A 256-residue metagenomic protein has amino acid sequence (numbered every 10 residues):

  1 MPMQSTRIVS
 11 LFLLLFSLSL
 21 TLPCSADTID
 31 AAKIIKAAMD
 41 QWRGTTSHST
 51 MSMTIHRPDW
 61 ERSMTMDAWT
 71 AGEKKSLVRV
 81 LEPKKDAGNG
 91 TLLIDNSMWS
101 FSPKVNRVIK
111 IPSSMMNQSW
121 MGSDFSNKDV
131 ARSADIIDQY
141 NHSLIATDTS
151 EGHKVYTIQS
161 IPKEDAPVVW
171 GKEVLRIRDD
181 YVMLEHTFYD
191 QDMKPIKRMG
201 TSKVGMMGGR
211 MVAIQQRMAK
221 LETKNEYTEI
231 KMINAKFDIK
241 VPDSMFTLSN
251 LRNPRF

Functional and structural regions predicted by a protein language model:
M1-F12: Bacterial N-terminal signal peptides that target proteins for export
S10-T21: Bacterial N-terminal signal peptides
L20-T28: Bacterial Sec-dependent signal peptides at the C-terminal "C-region" and cleavage site
D27-H48, S52-T54, E61-R62, G90 (+3 more regions): Flexible, processing/modification-adjacent segments and terminal tails in exported/periplasmic/extracellular proteins
A38, M66-T70, T201-M206: Extended lipid/amphipathic-ligand handling interfaces
S49-K85: N-terminal, post-signal-peptide region of Sec/Tat-exported proteins
K75-S76, M98, V108, M183 (+1 more regions): Hydrophobic residues embedded in beta-strands of well-ordered beta-sheets
A131, E151-L248: Gly/Pro-enriched, hydrophobic low-complexity segments that function as extracytoplasmic propeptides/linkers
